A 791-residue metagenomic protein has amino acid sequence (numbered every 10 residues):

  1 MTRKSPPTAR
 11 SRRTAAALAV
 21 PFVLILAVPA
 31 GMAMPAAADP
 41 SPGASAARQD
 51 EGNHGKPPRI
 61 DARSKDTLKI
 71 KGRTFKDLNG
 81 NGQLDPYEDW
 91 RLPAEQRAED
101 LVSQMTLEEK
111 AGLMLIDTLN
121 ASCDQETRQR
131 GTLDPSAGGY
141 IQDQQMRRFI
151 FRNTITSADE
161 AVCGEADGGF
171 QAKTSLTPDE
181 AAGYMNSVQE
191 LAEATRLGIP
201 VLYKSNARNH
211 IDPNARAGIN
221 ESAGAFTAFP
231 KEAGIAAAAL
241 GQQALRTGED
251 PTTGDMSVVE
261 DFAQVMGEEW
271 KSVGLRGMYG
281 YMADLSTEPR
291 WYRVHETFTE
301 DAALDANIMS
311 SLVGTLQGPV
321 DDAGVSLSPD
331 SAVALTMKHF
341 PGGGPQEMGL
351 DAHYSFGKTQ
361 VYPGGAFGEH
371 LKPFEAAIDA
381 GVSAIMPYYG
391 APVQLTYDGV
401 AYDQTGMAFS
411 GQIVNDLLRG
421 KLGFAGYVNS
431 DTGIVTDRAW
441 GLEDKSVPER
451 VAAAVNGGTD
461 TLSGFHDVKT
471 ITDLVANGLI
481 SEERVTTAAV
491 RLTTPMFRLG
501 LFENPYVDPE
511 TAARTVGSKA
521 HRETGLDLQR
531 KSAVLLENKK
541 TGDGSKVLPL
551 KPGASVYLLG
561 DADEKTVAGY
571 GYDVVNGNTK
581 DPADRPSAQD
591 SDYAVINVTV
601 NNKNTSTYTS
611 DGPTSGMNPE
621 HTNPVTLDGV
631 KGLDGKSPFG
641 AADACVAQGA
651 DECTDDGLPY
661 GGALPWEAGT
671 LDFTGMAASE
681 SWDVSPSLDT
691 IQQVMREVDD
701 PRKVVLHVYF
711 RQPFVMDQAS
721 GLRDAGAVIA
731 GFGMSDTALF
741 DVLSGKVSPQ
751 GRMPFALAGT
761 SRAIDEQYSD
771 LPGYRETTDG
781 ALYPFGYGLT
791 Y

Functional and structural regions predicted by a protein language model:
M1-S41: Secretory targeting and sorting signals
T2-R3, P42-G72, L78, D134 (+6 more regions): C-terminal non-catalytic regions of proteins with extracellular/luminal or membrane-system context
A15, A38-A237, R246-T252, S257-E260 (+4 more regions): N-terminal hydrophobic targeting/anchoring segments and the immediately downstream early-domain regions of hydrolases
T106, S175-T177, S187-T195, D301-G464 (+2 more regions): Second-shell residues forming the walls of enzyme active-site clefts
A111-D117, R147-F151, V201-A207, G277-Y281 (+5 more regions): Hydrophobic faces of well-ordered beta-strands that scaffold small-molecule active sites in alpha/beta enzyme cores
C163-P178, I219-V258, P289-I308, G349-G368 (+5 more regions): Glycine-rich tight-turn/loop motif centered on a GG-T
S205, G280-R293, P509: Short, conserved phosphate-binding/catalytic loop or strand-edge motifs used in phosphoryl-/nucleotidyl-transfer
T297, V475, E483-V485, A489 (+1 more regions): Helix-enriched interaction subdomains in cytosolic or periplasmic regions, typified by TIR/SEFIR signaling/NADase cores
